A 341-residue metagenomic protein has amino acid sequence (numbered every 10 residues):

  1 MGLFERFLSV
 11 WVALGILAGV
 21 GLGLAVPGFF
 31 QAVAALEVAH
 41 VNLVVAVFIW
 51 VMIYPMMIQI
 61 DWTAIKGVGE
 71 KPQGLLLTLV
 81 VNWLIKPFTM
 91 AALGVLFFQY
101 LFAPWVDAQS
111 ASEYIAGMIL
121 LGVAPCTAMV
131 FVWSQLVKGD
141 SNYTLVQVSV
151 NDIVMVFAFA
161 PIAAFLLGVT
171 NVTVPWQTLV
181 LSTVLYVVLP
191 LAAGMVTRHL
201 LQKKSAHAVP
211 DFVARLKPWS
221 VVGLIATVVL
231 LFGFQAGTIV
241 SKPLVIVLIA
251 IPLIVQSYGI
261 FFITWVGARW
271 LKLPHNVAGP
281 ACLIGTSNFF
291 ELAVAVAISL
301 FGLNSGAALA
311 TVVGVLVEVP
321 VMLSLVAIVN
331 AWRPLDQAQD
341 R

Functional and structural regions predicted by a protein language model:
M1-I58, T63-T286, F290-R341: Alpha-helical transmembrane segments of multi-pass small-molecule/ion transporters
